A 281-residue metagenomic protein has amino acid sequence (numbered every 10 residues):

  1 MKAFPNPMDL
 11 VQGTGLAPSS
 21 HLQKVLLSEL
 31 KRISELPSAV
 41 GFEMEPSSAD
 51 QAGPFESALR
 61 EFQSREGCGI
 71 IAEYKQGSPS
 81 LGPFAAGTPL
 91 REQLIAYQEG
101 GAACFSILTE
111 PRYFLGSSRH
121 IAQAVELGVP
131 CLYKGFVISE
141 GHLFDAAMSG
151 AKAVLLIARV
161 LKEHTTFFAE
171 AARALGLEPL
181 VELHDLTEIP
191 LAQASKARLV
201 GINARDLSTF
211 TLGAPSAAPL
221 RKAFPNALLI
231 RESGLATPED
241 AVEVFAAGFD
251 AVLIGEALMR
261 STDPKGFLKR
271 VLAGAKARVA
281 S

Functional and structural regions predicted by a protein language model:
M1-A85: An N-cap/entry alpha-helix motif that binds or orients negatively charged groups
K2, L212, L228-E232, T237-P238 (+1 more regions): Active-site-adjacent loop and "lid" segments of alpha/beta metabolic enzymes
S28, K75-G77, E110, F136 (+5 more regions): Active-site beta-loop-alpha junctions enriched in small/polar residues
G69, S80-L180, L186-L191, A217-L220: N-terminal active-site wall of soluble small-molecule enzyme domains
A103, M148-H164, I202-T211, A247-L268: Glycine-rich phosphate-binding active-site loops on the catalytic face of alpha/beta enzymes
G128-V129, A174-P179, A227, V271-A280: Short acidic, glycine/proline-enriched helix-loop-strand junctions
I138-G150, H184-K196, R231, L235-I254 (+1 more regions): Catalytic cores of alpha/beta
P219-F224, R260-S281: C-terminal helical cap(s) of enzyme catalytic domains, especially alpha/beta-barrels
